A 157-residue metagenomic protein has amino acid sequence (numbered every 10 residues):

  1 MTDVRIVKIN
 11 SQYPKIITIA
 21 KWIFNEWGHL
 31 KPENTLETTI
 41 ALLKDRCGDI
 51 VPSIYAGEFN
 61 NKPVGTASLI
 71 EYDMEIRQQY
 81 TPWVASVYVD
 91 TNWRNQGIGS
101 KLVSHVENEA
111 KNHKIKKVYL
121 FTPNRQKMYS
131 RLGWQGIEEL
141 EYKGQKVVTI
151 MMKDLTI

Functional and structural regions predicted by a protein language model:
M1-T18, L155-I157: Conserved N-terminal entry element of GNAT/NAT acetyltransferase domains
G28-A56, V64: Active-site rim helix/loop that mediates acceptor-substrate recognition in acyltransferases
P52, Q145-I150: Short hydrophobic/aromatic beta-strand or adjacent loop that forms the aromatic wall/cage of a ligand/substrate-binding
I54-A56, K62-Y72, W83, Y88: Conserved beta-strand in the GNAT
V87, V118-L120: Conserved hydrophobic beta-strand within the GNAT/NAT acetyltransferase core sheet that lines the active-site cleft
W93, G97-H105: Conserved acetyl-CoA pyrophosphate-binding loop and the N-cap/start of the following alpha-helix in GNAT-like
N112, K116, P123-V147: Conserved active-site alpha-helix within GNAT-family acetyltransferase domains
